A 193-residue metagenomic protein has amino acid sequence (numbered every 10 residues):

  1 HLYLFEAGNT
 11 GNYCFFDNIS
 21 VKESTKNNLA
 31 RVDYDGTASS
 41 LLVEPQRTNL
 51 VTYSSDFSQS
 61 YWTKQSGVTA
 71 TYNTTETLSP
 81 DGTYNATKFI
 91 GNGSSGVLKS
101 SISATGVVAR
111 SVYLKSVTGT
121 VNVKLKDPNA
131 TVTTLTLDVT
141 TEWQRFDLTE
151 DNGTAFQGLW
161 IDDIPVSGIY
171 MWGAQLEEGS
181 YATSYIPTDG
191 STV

Functional and structural regions predicted by a protein language model:
H1-V193: Extracellular and organelle-lumenal recognition/adhesion modules and their flexible linkers in secreted
